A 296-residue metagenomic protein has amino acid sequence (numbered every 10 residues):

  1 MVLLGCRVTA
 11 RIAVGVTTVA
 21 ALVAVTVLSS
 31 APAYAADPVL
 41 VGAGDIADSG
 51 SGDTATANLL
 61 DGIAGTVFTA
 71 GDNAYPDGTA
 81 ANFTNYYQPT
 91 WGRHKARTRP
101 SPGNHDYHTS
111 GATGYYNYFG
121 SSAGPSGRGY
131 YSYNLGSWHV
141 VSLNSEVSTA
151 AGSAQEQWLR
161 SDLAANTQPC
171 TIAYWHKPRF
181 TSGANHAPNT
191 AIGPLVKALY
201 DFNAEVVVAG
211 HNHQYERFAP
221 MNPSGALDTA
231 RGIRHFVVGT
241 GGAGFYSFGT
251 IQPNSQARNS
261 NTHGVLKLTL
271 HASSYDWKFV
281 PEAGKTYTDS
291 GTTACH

Functional and structural regions predicted by a protein language model:
V2-A35: Secretory targeting and sorting signals
A33-N85, T149, A154, S161 (+1 more regions): N-terminal active-site segment of His-dependent metallophosphoesterases
A36-A43, A47, Q155-T190, T292: Mobile, glycine- and charge-enriched loop segments and immediately flanking short secondary-structure elements within
L40-G42, F68, V140-S142, I172-Y174 (+1 more regions): Structural motif
D45, G71-D72, S101-N104, L143 (+2 more regions): Active-site glycine-centered loops adjacent to acidic/histidine catalytic or metal-binding residues that shape
D61, A80-T171, H186-V206, Q214-N259 (+2 more regions): Extended active-site neighborhood of metal-dependent phosphoesterases/phosphodiesterases
T69, S142, Y275-F279: Short hydrophobic/aromatic-rich beta-strand segments that constitute the beta-sheet cores of beta-sandwich/beta-barrel
W277-Y287: Short, solvent-exposed aromatic-acidic interface loops
